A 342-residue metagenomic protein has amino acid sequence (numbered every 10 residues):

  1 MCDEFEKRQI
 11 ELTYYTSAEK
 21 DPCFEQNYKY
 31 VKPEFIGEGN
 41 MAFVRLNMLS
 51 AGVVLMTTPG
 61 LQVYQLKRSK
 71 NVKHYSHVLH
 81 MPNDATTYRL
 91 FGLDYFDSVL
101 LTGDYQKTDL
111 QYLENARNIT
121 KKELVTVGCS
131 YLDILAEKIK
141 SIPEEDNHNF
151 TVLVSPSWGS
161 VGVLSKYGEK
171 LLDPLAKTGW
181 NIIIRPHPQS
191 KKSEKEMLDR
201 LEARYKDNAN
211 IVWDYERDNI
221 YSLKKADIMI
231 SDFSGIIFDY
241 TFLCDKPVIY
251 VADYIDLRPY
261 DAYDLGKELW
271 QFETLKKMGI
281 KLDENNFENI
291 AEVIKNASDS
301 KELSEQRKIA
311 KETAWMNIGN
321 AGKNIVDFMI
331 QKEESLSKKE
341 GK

Functional and structural regions predicted by a protein language model:
M1-E137: Active-site and donor-binding regions of nucleotide-sugar-utilizing enzymes
M1-T13, S130-L201, I280, E284-F287 (+3 more regions): Conserved catalytic-core segment of nucleotide-activated headgroup transferases in glycan assembly
Q26-N27, R68-S69, A116-I119, R200-D207 (+1 more regions): Short, conserved catalytic or adaptor-binding loops enriched in Gly and charged residues
P33-G39, I211-Y215, K277-N286: Short acidic-hydrophobic, aromatic-tinged amphipathic segments that line or gate anion-handling sites
E38-L46, E196-F238: Donor nucleotide-activated moiety binding/catalytic core segment of transferases that use nucleotide-activated donors
L55-M56, H77, L101, V154 (+3 more regions): Redox-cofactor binding/interface segments in oxidoreductases and associated redox assembly factors
K121, G235-T313: Catalytic binding pocket for nucleotide-activated donors in carbohydrate/polymer assembly enzymes
I318-K342: C-terminal alpha-helical cap of glycosyltransferases
